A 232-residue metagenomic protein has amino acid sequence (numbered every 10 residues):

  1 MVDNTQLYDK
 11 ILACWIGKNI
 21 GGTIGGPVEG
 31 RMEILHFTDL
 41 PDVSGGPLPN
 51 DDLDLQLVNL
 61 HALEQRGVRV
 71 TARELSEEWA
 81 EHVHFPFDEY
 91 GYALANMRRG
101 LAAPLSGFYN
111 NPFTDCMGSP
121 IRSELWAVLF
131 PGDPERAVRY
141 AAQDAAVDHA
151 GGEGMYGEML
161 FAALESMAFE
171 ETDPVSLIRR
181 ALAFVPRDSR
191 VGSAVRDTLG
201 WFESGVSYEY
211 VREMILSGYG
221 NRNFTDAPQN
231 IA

Functional and structural regions predicted by a protein language model:
M1-V58, L75: An N-terminal structural lobe/cap that precedes and organizes the functional/catalytic core across diverse proteins
V2, L7, I11, M97 (+4 more regions): Accessory "access/gating" subregions that flank catalytic or transport cores
W15-G26, D115-R122, D226-N230: Conserved phosphate/anionic-ligand binding catalytic regions in large, soluble enzymes, centered on
I16, P47-N50, L55-Q56, L60-G151 (+3 more regions): Active-site cavity-forming subdomains of large catalytic enzyme subunits
R31, H36, L40, S44 (+10 more regions): Solvent-exposed, non-transmembrane amphipathic alpha-helical segments
